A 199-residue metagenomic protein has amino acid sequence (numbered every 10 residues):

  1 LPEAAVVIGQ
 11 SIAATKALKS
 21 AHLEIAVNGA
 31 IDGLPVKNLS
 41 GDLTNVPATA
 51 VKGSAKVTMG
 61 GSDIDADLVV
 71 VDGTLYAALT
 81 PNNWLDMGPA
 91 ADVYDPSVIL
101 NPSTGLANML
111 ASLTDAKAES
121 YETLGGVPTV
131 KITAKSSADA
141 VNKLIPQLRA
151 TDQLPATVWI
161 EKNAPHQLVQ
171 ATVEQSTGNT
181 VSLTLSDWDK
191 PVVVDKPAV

Functional and structural regions predicted by a protein language model:
L1-V199: Subset-of-secretome marker
